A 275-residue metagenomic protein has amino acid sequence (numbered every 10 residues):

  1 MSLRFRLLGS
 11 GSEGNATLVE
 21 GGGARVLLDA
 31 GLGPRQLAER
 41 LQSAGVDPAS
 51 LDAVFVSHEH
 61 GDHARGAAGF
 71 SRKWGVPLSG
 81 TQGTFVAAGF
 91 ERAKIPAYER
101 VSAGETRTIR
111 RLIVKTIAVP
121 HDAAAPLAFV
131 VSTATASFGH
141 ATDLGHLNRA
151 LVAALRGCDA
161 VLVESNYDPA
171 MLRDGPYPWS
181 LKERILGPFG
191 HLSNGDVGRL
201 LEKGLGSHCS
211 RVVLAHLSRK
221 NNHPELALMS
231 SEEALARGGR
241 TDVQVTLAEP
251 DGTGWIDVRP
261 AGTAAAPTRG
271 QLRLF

Functional and structural regions predicted by a protein language model:
M1-A44, P126-D143, A160: Conserved beta-strand hairpin/beta-sheet module of binuclear metal-dependent hydrolase folds, prominently
R6-A16, S57-R72, L78, F85 (+3 more regions): Structured catalytic core of nucleotide-sugar glycosyltransferases
L28-G31, L51-E59, S79-Q82, G139-T142 (+3 more regions): Active-site neighborhood of phospho(di)ester-bond hydrolases with catalytic His/Asp-centered motifs
P34-G80: Active-site metal-binding motif and surrounding structural segment of the metallo-beta-lactamase
L51, I95, C158-D159: Short, well-ordered alpha-helix to beta-strand connector turns
H60-A64, F85-A87, A123-A124, H146-R149 (+2 more regions): Active-site environment of divalent metal-dependent phosphoester hydrolases
G80-T135: Metallo-beta-lactamase
R149-E249: Cap/insert and terminal regions of metallo-dependent hydrolase folds
